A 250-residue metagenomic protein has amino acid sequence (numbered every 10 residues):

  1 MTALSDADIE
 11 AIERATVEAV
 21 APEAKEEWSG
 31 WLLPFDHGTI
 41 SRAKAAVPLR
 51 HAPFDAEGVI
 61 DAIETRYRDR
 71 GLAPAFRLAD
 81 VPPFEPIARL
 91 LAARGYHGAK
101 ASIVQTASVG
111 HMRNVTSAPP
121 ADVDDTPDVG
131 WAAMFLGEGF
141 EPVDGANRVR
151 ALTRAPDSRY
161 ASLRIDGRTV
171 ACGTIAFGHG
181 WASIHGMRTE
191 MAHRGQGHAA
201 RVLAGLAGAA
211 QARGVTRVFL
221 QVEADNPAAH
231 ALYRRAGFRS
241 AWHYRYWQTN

Functional and structural regions predicted by a protein language model:
M1-D69, P83, V143: N-terminal charged segments
M1-R14, V47-P48, S102-V104, V109-N147 (+3 more regions): Short amphipathic alpha-helix that is part of the acyltransferase structural core
F54-V129, W247: Acyl-donor-binding surface of acyltransferase catalytic domains
A56-E64, G186-M191, G195-A212, R217 (+1 more regions): Conserved acetyl-CoA-binding loop-helix of GNAT-fold acetyltransferases
R70-D80, A210-Q221: Conserved GNAT acetyl-CoA-binding A-motif
L78-E85, M191, L220-H230, W247-N250: Conserved beta-strand-loop-alpha-helix junction that forms the acyl-donor binding cleft
P83-G98, Q196, A200, A224-H243: Conserved active-site alpha-helix within GNAT-family acetyltransferase domains
A146-E190: A conserved beta-strand-loop-helix scaffold within acyl/acetyltransferase catalytic domains
